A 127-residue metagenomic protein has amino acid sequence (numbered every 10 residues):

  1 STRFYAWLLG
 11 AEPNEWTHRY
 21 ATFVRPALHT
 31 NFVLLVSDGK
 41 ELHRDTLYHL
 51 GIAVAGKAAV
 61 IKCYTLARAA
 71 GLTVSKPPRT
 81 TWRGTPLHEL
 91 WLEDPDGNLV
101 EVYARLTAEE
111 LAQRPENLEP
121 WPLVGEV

Functional and structural regions predicted by a protein language model:
S1-F32: Core segments of cupin and vicinal oxygen chelate
F23, L42-R68, H88-E93, N98: Vicinal oxygen chelate
A27, H43, R83: Extracellular/periplasmic catalytic domains that process cell-envelope and extracellular macromolecules
L28-H29, G39, T107: Residue-level signature for short turns and capping positions that connect secondary-structure elements
F32-L34, V102: Broad, structure-driven detector of short, well-ordered beta-strand segments within folded domains
L34-K40: Short beta-strand/turn micro-motifs at beta-sheet edges
Y64-V127: Vicinal oxygen chelate
